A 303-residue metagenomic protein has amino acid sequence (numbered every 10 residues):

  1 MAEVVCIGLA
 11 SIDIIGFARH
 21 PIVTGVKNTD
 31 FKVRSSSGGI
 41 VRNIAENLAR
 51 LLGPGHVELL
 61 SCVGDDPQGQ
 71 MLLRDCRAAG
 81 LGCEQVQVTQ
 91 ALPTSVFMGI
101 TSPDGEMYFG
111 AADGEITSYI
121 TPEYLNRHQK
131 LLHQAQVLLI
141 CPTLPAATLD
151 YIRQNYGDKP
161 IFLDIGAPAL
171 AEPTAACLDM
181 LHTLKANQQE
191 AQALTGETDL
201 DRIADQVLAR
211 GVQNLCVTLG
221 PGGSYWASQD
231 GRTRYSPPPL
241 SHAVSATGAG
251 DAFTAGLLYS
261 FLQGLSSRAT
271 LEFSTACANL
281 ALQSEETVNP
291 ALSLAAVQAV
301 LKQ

Functional and structural regions predicted by a protein language model:
M1-C62, P67-R74, A78, H242: Glycine-rich phosphate/adenosyl-contacting loop at the front of the ribokinase-like
M1-S11, D75-V88, G99-T233, S293-A299: Ribokinase/PfkB-type carbohydrate-kinase core domain
M1-V4, L200-Q303: Conserved phosphate-binding/catalytic region of the ribokinase-like
P21-D30, K185-N187, R234-P237: Short glycine/proline- and charge-enriched loop/turn segments that cap or connect secondary-structure elements
V41-A45, G69, S95, L149 (+3 more regions): A general structural signal for well-ordered alpha-helical segments in protein cores
E46, R50, R74, Q154 (+3 more regions): Short, well-ordered alpha-helices that flank and scaffold nucleotide-derived cofactor binding pockets
Q90-L92: Short, glycine-/polar-rich solvent-exposed loops and beta-turns at beta-strand/coil boundaries
